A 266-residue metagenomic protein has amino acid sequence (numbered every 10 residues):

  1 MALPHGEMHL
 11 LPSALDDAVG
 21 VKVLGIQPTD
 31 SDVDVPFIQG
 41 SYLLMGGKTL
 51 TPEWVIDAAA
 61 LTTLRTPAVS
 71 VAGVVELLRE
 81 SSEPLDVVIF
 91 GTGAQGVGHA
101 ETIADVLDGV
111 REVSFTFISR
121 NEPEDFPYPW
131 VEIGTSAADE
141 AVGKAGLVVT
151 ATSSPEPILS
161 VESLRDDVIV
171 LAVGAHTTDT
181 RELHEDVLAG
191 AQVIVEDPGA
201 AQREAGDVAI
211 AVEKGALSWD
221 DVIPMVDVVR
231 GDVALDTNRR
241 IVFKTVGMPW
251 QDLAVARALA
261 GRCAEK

Functional and structural regions predicted by a protein language model:
M1-T63, V71, L78, L253 (+1 more regions): N-terminal ligand-binding/catalytic initiation module
D30, T51, G96, P155-P157 (+3 more regions): Glycine-rich nucleotide phosphate-binding loop and flanking beta-alpha elements of Rossmann-like dinucleotide-binding
R65-P84, V97-D105: Short internal alpha-helix immediately C-terminal to a glycine-rich phosphate-binding loop in Rossmann-like
L77-D86, R111, R165-D166: Short helix-loop-beta connector
G91-G93: Glycine-rich Rossmann-fold phosphate-binding loop(s) that bind the pyrophosphate of adenine dinucleotide cofactors
V106-P129: NAD(P)-binding Rossmann-fold cofactor-contacting core
E132-E213: Rossmann-like adenosine-cofactor binding region
D179-K266: Adenosine-phosphate binding glycine-rich loop
